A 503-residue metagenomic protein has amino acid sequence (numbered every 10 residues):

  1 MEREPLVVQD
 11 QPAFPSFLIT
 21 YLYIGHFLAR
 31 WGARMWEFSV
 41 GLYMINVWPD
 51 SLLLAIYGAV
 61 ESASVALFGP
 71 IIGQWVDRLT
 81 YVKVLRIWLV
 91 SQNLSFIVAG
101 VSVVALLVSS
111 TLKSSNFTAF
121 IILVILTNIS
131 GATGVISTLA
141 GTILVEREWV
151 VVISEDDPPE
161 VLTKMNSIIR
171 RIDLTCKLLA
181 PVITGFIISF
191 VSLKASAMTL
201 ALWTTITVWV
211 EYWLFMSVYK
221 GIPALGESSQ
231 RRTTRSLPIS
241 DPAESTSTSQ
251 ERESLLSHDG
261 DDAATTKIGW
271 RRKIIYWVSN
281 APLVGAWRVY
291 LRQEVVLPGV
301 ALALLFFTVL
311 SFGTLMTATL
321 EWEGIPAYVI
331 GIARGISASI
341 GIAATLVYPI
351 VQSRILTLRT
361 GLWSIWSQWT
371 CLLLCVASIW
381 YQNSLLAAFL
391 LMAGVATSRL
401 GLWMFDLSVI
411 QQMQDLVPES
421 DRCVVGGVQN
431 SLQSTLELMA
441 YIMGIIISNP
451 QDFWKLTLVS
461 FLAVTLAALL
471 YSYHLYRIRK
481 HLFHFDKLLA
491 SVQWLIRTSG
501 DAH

Functional and structural regions predicted by a protein language model:
E2-G69, R288-A338: Helix-loop boundary and gating motifs at the non-cytosolic
E2-S16, V218-L302, W322, S491-H503: Juxtamembrane intracellular "pre-TM" segments in multi-pass secondary transporters
Y21-F38, G58-V76, T80-Q92, I122-V191 (+7 more regions): Substrate-agnostic recognition of the 12-TM MFS/MFS-like secondary transporter fold
L42-W48, G100, V104-L112, L178-W203 (+4 more regions): Transmembrane alpha-helix termini and helix-breaking/packing motifs in multi-pass membrane transporters
P49-D50, T80-V84, S192-L193, I325-P326 (+3 more regions): A helix-boundary/kink motif common to multi-pass secondary transporters, especially Major Facilitator Superfamily
L54, V84, M165, A195-T199 (+4 more regions): Alpha-helical transmembrane segments of multi-pass secondary-active solute transporters
V90-F120, W366-S384: C-terminal ends and interior cores of transmembrane alpha-helices in multi-pass membrane transporters/permeases
S102-V103, W203-Y219, C375-I379, L458-H503: Multi-pass alpha-helical transporter architecture, strongest for 12-TM Major Facilitator/SLC carriers used
